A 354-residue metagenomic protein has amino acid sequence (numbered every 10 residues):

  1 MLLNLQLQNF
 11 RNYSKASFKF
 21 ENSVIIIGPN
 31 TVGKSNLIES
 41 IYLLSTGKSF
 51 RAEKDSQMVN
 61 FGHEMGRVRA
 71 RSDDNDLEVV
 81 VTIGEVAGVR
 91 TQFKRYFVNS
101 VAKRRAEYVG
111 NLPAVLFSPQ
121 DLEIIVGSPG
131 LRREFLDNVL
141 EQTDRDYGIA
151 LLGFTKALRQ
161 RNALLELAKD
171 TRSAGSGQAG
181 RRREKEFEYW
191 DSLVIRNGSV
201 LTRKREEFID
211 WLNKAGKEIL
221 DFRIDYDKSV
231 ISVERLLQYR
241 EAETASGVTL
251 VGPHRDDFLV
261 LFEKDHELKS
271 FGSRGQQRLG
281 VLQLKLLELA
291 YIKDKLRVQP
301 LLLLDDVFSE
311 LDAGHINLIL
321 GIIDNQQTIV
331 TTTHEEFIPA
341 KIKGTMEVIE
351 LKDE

Functional and structural regions predicted by a protein language model:
M1-P29, L43, T171-A174, A179-L301 (+5 more regions): Conserved NTPase motor "head" modules and their coupling/switch loops across ABC/AAA+ ATPases, GTPases, and GHKL ATPases
K34: Conserved lysine of the Walker
I41-K48, Q326: N-terminal/domain-start alpha-helical segments
T46-L131, L140-T143, Y147, R235-E241: Nucleotide-state sensing region of NTPase/ATPase domains
A102-N111, S118-R172, G180-S192: A conserved P-loop NTPase coupling/switch region
D305-V307: Walker B catalytic acidic pair
Q327-T333: Structural recognition of the conserved hydrophobic beta-strand(s) that form the central parallel beta-sheet of P-loop
